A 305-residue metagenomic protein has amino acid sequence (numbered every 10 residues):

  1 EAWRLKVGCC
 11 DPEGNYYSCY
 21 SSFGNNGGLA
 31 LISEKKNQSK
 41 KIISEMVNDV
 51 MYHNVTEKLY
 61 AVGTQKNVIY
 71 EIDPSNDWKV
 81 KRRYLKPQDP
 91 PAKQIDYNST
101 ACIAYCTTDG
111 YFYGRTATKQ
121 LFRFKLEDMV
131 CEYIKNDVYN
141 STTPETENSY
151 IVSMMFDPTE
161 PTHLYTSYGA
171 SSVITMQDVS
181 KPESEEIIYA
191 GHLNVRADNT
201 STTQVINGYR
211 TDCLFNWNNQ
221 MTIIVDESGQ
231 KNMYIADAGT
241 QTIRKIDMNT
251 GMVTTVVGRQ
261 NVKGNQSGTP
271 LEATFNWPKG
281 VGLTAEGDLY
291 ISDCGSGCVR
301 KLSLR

Functional and structural regions predicted by a protein language model:
E1-K40, Y52, L302-L304: An edge-strand/N-cap motif at the start of beta-rich repeat modules
E1-R4, S22-F23, K35-M46, N76-S99 (+3 more regions): Gly/Pro-rich loop segments of beta-rich domains
C10-E13, Y52-T56, Y105-D109, F156-P161 (+2 more regions): Residue-level detector of Asp-centered blade-edge/turn motifs that repeat once per structural unit in beta-propeller
N15-S18, K58-A61, Y111-G114, H163-T166 (+2 more regions): Conserved beta-propeller blade signature
Y20-F23, T64-Q65, T108, R115-T118 (+5 more regions): Short loop/turn segments immediately following the C-termini of beta-strands
G27-L31, N67-Y70, K119-F122, S172-T175 (+2 more regions): A short loop-to-beta-strand structural motif that recurs across blades of beta-propeller domains
I72-W78, F124-C131, M176-E183, D247-T250 (+1 more regions): Short loop/turn segments immediately following beta-strands, especially the blade-tip and inter-blade linker loops
W277-R305: Blade-level signature of beta-propeller repeat domains, shared across WD40, Kelch, NHL, RCC1 and BNR/Asp-box propellers
